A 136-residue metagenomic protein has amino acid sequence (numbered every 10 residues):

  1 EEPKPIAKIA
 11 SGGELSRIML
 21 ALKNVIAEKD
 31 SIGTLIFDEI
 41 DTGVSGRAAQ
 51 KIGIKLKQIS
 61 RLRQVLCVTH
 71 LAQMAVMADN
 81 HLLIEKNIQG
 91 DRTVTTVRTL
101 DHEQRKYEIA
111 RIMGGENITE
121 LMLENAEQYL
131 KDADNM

Functional and structural regions predicted by a protein language model:
P3-I9: Short pre-catalytic strand/loop immediately N-terminal to key active-site residues, enriched for Gly-Thr
P5, L15-L35: GG-anchored amphipathic helix commonly corresponding to the ABC/SMC/Rad50 NBD signature/C-loop
G12: Metal-dependent catalytic core segments for phosphate chemistry
N24-E28, G46, Q58: Conserved helix-loop functional segments at active or binding sites
V25, T42, Q89: Short, glycine-/Ser/Thr-/acidic-enriched flexible segments
K29-D30, T42-Q50: Conserved D-loop-proximal element of ABC-family nucleotide-binding domains
D38-E39: Walker B catalytic acidic pair
R47-M136: C-terminal lobe/lid and adjacent interdomain/linker elements of RecA-like ASCE P-loop ATPase modules
